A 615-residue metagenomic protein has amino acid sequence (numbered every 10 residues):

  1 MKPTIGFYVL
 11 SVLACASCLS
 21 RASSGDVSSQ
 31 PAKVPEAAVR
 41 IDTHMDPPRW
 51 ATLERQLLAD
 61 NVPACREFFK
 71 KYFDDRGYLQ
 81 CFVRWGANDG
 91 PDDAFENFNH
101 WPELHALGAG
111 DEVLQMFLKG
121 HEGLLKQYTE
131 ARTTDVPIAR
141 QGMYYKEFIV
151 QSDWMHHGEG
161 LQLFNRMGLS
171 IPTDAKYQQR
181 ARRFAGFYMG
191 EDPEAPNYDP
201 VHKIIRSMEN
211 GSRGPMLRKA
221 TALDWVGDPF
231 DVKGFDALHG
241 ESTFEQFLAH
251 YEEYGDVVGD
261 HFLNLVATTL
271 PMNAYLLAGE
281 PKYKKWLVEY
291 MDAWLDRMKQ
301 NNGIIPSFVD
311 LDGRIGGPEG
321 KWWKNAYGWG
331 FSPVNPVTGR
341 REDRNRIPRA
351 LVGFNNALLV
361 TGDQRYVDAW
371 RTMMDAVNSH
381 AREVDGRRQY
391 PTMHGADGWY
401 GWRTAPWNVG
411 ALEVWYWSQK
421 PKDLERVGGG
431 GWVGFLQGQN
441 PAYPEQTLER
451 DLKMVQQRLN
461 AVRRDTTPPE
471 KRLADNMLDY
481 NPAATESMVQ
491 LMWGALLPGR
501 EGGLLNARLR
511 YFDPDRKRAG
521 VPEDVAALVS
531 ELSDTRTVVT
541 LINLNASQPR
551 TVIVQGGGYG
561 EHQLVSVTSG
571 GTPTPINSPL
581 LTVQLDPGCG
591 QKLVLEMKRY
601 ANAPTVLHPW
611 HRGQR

Functional and structural regions predicted by a protein language model:
M1-I5: Positively charged n-region of N-terminal signal peptides that target proteins for export
G6-S17: Bacterial N-terminal signal peptides
C15, R21-S24: Low-complexity, intrinsically disordered segments with a bias for serine/threonine
S23-R615: Glycan-recognition and catalytic cores of secretory/periplasmic carbohydrate-active enzymes
